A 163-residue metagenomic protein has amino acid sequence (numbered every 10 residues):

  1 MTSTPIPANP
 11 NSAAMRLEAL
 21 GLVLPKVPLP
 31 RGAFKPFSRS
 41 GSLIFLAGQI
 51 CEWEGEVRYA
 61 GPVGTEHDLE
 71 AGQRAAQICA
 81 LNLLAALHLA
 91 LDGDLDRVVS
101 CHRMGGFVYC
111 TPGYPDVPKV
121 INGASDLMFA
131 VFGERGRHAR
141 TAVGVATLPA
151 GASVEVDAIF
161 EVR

Functional and structural regions predicted by a protein language model:
T2-R163: Short, polar/acidic, helix-capping and beta-turn segments at strand->helix junctions that line the mouths
